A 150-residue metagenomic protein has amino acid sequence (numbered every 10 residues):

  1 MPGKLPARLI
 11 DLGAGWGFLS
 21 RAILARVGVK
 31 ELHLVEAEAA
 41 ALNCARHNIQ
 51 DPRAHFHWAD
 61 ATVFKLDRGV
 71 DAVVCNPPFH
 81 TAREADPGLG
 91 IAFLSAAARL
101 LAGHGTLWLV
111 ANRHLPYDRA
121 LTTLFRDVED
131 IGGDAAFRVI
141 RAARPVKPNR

Functional and structural regions predicted by a protein language model:
M1-G69, C75: Conserved SAM/SAH cofactor-binding pocket of Class I
L34, L109, D130: Conserved SAM-binding loop
E36-E38, L89, N112-R113: Short beta->alpha hinge that forms the Motif I/post-I loop of the SAM-binding pocket
A72-E84: A short SAM/SAH-binding and catalytic strip from SAM-dependent methyltransferases
G90-G103: A short glycine-rich, Lys/Arg-flanked "PGG" loop and its adjoining helix->strand segment in the class I
H104-A111: Conserved beta-strand signature within the Rossmann-like core of class I S-adenosyl-L-methionine
R119-R138: Conserved Class I S-adenosyl-L-methionine
G133-R150: Core SAM-dependent methyltransferase catalytic element
